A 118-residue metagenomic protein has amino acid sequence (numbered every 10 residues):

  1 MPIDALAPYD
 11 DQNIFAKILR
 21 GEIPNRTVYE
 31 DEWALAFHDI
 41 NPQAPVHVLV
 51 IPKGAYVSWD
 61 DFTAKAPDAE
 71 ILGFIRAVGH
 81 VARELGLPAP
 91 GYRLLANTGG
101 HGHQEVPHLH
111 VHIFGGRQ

Functional and structural regions predicted by a protein language model:
M1-Q118: HIT superfamily nucleotide-processing domains
